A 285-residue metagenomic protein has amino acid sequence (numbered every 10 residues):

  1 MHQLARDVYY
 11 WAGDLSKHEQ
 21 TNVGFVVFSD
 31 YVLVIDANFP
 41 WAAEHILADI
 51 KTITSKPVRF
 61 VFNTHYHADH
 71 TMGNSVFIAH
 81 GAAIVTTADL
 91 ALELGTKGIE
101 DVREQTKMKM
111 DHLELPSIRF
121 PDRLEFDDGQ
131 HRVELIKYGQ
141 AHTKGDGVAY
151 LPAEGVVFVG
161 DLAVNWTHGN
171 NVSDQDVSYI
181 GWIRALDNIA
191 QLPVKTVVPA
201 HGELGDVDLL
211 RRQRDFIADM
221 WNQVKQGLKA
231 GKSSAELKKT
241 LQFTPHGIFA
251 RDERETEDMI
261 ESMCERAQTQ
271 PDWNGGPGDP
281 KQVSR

Functional and structural regions predicted by a protein language model:
H2-D49, A149-L151, V156-V159: Conserved beta-strand hairpin/beta-sheet module of binuclear metal-dependent hydrolase folds, prominently
Q3, A91-Y138, K144, A153 (+2 more regions): Metallo-beta-lactamase
W11-E19, L94-V102, T106-M108, W166-V177: Acidic/histidine-rich helix-loop elements that form or flank divalent-metal/phosphate-binding sites at the catalytic
D14, A37-N38, Y66, A82 (+3 more regions): Active-site metal-binding loops of divalent metal-dependent hydrolases
F28-L33, W41-V85: Active-site metal-binding motif and surrounding structural segment of the metallo-beta-lactamase
Y31-V32, F39-W41, E125, R132 (+2 more regions): Metallo-beta-lactamase
Q191-P193, L204-R285: Accessory terminal helices/loops
